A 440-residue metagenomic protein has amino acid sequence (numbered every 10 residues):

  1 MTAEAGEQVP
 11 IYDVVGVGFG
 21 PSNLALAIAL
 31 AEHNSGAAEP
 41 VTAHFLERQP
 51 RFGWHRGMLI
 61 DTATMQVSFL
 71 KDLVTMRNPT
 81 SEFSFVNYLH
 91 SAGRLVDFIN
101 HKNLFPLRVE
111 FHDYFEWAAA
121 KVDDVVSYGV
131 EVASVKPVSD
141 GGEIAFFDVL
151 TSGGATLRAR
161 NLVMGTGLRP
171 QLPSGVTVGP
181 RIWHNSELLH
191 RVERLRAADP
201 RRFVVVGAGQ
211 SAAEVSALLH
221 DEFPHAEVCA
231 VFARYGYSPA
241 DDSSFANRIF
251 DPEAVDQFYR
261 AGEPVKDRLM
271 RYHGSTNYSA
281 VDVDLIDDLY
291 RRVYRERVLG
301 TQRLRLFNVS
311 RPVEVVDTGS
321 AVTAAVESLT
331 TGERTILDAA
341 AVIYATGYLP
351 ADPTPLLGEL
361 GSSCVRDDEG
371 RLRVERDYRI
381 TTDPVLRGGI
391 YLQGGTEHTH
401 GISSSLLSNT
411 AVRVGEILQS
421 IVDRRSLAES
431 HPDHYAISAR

Functional and structural regions predicted by a protein language model:
M1-P50, R56, F98-Q210, E214-R440: Flavin (primarily FAD) cofactor-binding/catalytic cores of flavoenzymes
A37, D61, V67-T75, W183-H184 (+1 more regions): Short, solvent-exposed coil/turn linker segments
W54, I60-T62: N-terminal accessory regions of S-adenosyl-L-methionine
I60, Y88, G179: Short, flexible, mixed-charge acidic loops at enzyme active sites
T64-D97, Q257-V265: Flavin (FAD/FMN) cofactor-binding and adjacent substrate-gating region of FAD-dependent oxidoreductase domains
